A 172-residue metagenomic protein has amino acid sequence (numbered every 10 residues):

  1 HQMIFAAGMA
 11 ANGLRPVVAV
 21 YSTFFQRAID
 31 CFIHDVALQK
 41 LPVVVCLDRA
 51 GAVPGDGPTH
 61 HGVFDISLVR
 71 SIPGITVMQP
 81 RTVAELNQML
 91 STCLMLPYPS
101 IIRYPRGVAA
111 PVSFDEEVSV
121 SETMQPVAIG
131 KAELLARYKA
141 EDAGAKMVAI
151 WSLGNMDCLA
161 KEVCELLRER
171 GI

Functional and structural regions predicted by a protein language model:
H1-A145, C158: Conserved thiamine diphosphate
S67-S71, E162-I172: Short helix-loop-beta junction
K146-L153: Short hydrophobic beta-strand segments
